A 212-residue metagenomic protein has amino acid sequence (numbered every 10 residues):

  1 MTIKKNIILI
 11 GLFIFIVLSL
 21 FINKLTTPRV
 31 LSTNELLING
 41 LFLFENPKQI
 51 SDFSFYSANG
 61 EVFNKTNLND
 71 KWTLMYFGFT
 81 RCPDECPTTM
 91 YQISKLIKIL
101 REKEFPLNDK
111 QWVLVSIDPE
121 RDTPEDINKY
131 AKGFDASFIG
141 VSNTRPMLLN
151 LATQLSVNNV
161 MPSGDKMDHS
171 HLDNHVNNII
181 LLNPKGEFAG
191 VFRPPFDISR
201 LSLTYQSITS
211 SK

Functional and structural regions predicted by a protein language model:
M1-D52, S211-K212: N-terminal targeting signals for export/organelle localization
I50-S51, T73, V176-N177: Short loop/turn microsegments at loop-to-beta-strand junctions
S54-F55, L181: Hydrophobic beta-strand positions
F63-T89, I93: Short active-site neighborhood of thiol/selenol oxidoreductases, capturing the structured segment around
K71, M90-L114: Conserved helix-turn-beta segment immediately C-terminal to the redox Cys motif in thioredoxin-like folds
P106-R121, S137-P146: Thiol-based oxidoreductase modules, predominantly thioredoxin-like and allied folds used for disulfide exchange
N128-V176: Short, internal strand/loop/helix patches that form the active-site neighborhood or redox-interaction surface
G164-K212: Thiol-/selenol-based redox modules, centered on thioredoxin-like and closely related oxidoreductase domains
